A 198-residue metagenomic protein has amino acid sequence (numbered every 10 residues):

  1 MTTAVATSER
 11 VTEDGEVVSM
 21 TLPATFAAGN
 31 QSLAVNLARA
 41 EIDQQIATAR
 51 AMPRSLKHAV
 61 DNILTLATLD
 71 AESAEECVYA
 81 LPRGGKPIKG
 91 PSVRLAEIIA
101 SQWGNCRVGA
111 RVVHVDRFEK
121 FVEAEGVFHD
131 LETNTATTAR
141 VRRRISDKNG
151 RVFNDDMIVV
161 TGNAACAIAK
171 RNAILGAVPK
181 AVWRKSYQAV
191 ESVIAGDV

Functional and structural regions predicted by a protein language model:
T2-E123, V127-V198: Polyanion-binding surfaces on beta-sheet-dominated domains and ring/shell assemblies
